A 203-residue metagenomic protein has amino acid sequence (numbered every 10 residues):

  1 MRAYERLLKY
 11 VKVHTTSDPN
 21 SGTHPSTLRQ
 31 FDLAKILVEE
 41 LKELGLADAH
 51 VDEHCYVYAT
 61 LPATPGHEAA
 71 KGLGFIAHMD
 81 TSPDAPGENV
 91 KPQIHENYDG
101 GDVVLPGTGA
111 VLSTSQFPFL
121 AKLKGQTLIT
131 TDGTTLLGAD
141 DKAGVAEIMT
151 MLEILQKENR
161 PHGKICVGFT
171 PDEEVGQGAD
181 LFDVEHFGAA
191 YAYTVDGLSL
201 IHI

Functional and structural regions predicted by a protein language model:
M1-T127: Acidic/His- and Gly-rich active-site-bordering loop/insert found across diverse amide/peptide-bond hydrolases
H14, I201-I203: Conserved small/polar residues in nucleotide/adenosyl-binding loops
A121-I201: Acidic/histidine-rich catalytic neighborhood of metal-dependent amide-processing enzymes
